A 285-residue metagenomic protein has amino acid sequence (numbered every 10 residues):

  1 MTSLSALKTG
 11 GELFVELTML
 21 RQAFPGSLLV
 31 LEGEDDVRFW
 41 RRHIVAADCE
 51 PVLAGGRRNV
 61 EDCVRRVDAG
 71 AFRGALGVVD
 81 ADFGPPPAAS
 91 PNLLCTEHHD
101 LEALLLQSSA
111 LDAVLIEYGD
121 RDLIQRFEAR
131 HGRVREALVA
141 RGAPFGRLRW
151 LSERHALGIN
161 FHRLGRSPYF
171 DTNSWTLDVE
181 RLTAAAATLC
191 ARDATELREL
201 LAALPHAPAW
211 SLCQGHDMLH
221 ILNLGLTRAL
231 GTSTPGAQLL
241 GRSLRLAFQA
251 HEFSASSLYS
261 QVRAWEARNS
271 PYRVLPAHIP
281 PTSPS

Functional and structural regions predicted by a protein language model:
M1-S285: Acidic, divalent-metal-binding catalytic cores of TOPRIM and closely related two-metal-ion phosphodiester/pyrophosphate
